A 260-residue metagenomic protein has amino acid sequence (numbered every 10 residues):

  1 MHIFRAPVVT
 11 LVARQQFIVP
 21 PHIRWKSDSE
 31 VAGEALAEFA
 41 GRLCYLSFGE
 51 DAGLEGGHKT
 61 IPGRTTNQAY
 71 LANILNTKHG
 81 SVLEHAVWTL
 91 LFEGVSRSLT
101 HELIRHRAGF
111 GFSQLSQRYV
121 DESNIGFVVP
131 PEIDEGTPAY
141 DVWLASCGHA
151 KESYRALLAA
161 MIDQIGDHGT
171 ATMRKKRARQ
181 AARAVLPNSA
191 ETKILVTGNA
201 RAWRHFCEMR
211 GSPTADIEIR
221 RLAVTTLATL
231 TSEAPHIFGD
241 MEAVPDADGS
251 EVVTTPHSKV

Functional and structural regions predicted by a protein language model:
M1-V260: Family-specific signature for flavin-dependent thymidylate synthase
